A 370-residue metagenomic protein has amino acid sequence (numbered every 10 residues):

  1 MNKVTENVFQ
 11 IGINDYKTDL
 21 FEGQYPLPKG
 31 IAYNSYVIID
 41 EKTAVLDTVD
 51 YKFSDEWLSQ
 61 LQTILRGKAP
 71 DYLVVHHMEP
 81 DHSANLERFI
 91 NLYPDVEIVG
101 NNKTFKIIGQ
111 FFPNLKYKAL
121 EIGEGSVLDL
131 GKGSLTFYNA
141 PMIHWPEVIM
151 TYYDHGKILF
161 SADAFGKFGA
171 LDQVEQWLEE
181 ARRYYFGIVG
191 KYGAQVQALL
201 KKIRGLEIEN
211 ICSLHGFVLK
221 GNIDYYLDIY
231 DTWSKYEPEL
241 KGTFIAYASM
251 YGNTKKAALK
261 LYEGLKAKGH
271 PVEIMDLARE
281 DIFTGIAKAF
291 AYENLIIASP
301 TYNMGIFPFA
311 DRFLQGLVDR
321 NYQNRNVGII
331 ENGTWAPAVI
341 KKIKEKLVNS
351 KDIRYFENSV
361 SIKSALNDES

Functional and structural regions predicted by a protein language model:
N2-L61, M150-Y153, K157-S161, T254: Conserved beta-strand hairpin/beta-sheet module of binuclear metal-dependent hydrolase folds, prominently
K3-E6, V99-V148, Y192-L200: Metallo-beta-lactamase
E41, K52-V99: Active-site metal-binding motif and surrounding structural segment of the metallo-beta-lactamase
K42-A44, Y72, G133, K157-F160 (+3 more regions): Structural motif
L46-T48, P70-M78, I98-N101, L159-D163 (+1 more regions): Active-site neighborhood of phospho(di)ester-bond hydrolases with catalytic His/Asp-centered motifs
H144, V148, A164-K191, S234-E239: Active-site-proximal loop/helix segment associated with metal-binding centers of metalloenzymes
L171-I211, H215-V218, K260-E273, G285-S370: FMN-binding flavodoxin-like domain, especially the glycine-rich phosphate-binding loop
C212-E239: Short N-terminal or domain-adjacent regulatory/targeting segments
